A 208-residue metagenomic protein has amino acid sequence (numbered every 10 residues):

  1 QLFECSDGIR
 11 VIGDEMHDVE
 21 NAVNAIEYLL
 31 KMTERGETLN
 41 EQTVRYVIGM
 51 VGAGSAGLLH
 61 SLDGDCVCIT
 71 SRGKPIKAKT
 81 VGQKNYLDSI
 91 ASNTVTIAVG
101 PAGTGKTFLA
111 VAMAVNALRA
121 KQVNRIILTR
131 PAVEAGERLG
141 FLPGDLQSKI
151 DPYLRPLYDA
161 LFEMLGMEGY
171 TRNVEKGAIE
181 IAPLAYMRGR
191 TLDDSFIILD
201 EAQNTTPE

Functional and structural regions predicted by a protein language model:
F3-D63: Interdomain "pre-motor" coupling segment immediately N-terminal to P-loop NTPase/helicase cores
P75-A91: Pre-Walker A adenine-sensing motif
V95: Walker A (P-loop) ATP-phosphate-binding motif of ABC ATPase nucleotide-binding domains
A98-G100: Hydrophobic anchor at the beta1->P-loop junction of P-loop NTPases
G105: Conserved glycine(s) of the Walker
F108-A178: Conserved P-loop
D194, E201: Walker B catalytic acidic pair
T206-P207: Conserved D-loop-proximal element of ABC-family nucleotide-binding domains
